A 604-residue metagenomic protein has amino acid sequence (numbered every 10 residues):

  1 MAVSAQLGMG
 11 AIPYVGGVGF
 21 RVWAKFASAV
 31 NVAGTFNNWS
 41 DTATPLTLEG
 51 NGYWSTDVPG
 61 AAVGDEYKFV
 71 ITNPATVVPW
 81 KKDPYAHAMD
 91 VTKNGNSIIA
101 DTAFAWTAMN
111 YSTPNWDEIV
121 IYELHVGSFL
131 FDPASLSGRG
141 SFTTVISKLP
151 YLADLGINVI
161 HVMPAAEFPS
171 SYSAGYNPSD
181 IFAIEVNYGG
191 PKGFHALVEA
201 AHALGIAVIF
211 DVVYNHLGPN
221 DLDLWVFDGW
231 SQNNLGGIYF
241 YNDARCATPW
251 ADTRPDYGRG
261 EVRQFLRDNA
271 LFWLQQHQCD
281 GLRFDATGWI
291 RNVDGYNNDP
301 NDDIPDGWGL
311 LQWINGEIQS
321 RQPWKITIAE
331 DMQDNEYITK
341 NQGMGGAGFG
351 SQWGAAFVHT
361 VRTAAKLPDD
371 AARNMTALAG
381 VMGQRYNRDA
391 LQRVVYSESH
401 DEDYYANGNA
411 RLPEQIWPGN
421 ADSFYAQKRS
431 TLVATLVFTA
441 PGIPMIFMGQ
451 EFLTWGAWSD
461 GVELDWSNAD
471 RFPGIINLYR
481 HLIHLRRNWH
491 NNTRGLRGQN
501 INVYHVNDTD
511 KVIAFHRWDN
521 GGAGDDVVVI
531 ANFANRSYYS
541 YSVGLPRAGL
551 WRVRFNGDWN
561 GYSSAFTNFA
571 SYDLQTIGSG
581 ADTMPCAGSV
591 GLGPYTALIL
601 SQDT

Functional and structural regions predicted by a protein language model:
M1-I119, G140-L152, A426-Q427, L436 (+2 more regions): Carbohydrate-interacting/catalytic domains
I71-M109, T113, L204, L222-A244 (+2 more regions): Core domains of carbohydrate- and sulfate-ester-processing enzymes
A88-D90, M109-W116, H125-D303, I314 (+1 more regions): Substrate-binding/active-site clefts of carbohydrate-active enzymes
D90-T92, I98, Q278-D280, N292-S459 (+3 more regions): Conserved alpha/beta catalytic core and glycan-binding cleft of carbohydrate-active enzymes
F131, Y176-S179, N409, W458-S467: Active-site His/acidic residue clusters
K148, G193, L197, V262-W273 (+5 more regions): Alpha-helical packing segments of well-folded alpha/beta enzyme cores
P255-D256, G260-R263, Y386, D470-L478: A short, structured beta-strand-centered segment in the mid-to-C-terminal lobe of catalytic cores from group-transfer
